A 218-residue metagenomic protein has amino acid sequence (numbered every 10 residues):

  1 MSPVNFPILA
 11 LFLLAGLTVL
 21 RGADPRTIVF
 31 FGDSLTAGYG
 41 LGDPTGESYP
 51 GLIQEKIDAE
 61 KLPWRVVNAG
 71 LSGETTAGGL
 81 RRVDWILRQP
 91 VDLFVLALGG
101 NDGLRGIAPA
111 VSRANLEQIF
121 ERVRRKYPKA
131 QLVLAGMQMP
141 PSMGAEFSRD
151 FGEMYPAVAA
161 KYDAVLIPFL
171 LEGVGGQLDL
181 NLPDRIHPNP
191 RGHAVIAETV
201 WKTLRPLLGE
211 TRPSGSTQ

Functional and structural regions predicted by a protein language model:
M1-I8, A130: Positively charged n-region of N-terminal signal peptides that target proteins for export
P7-G16: Bacterial N-terminal signal peptides
A23-D24, L52-E55, A59-L62, V67 (+1 more regions): Alpha-helical cap/lid subdomain in secreted, periplasmic, or secretory-pathway luminal O-acyl-processing enzymes
P25-P44: Short glycine-rich His-centered loop
F31-S34, L71-S72, L98-N101: Glycine-rich beta-strand-to-loop/alpha-helix junction loops that act as flexible
Y39-E47, N68-T75, R185: Acidic/histidine-rich helix-loop elements that form or flank divalent-metal/phosphate-binding sites at the catalytic
